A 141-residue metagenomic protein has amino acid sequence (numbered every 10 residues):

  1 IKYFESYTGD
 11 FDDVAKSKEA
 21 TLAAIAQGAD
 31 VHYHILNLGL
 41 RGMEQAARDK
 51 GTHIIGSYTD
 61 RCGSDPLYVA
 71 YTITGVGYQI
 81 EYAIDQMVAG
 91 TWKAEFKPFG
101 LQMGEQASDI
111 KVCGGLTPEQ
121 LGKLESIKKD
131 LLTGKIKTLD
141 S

Functional and structural regions predicted by a protein language model:
I1-S141: A residue-level marker of the well-folded mature domains of exported/periplasmic proteins
